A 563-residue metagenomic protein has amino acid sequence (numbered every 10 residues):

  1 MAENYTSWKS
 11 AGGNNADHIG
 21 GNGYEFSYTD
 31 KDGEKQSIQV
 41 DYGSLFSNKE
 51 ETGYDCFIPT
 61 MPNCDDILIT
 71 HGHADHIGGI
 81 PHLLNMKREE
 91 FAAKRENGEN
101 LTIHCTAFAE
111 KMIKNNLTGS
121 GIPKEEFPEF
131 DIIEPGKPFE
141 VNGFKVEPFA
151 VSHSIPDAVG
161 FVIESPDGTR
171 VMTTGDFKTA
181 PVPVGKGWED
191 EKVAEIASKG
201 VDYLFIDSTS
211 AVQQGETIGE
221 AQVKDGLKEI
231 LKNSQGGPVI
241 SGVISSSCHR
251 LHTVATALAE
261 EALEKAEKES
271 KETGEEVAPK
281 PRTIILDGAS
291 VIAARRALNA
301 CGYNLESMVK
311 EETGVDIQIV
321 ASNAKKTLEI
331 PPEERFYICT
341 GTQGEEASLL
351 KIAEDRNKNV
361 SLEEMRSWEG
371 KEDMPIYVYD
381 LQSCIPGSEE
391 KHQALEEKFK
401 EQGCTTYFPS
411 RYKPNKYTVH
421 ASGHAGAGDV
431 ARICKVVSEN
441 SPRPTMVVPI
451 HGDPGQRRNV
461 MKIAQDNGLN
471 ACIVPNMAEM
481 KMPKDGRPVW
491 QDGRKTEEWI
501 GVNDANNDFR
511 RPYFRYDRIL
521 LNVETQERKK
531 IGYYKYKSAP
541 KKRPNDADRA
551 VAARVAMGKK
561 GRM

Functional and structural regions predicted by a protein language model:
M1, V555-M563: Non-Sec secretion/translocation targeting segments of pathogen effectors
A2-L68, H73-E275, I285, A289 (+1 more regions): His/Asp/Glu-rich metal-coordinating catalytic cores of metallo-dependent phosphodiesterases/hydrolases acting on
Q36, E90-L101, G236, K280-R282 (+4 more regions): A short helix->loop->beta-strand "cap" motif at the edges of active sites that frequently abuts
M61, L83-N97, I196-S198, L362-M374 (+2 more regions): Short, conserved loop/helix-junction motifs that constitute active-site signature segments in enzyme catalytic cores
D65, D202, R335, I376 (+1 more regions): Conserved acidic residues
S152-V159, E164-V223, A347-E369, P375-Q402 (+2 more regions): Active-site-proximal loop/helix segments of hydrolase catalytic cores
V201, V430-G452: Proline-aspartate-enriched helix->loop->beta-strand connector
V212-D380, K400-Q402, P449-I450, G455-R458 (+3 more regions): Hard-cation-handling environments
